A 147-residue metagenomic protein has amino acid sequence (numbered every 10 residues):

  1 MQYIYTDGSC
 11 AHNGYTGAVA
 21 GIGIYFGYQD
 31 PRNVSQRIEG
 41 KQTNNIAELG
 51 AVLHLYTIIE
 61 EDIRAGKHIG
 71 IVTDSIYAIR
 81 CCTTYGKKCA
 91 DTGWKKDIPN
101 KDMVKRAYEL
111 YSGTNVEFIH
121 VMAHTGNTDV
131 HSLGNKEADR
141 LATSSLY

Functional and structural regions predicted by a protein language model:
M1-G50, T57-E61, E137-L146: RNase H-like nuclease fold core
S9-Y15, H54-K136: RNase H catalytic domain
